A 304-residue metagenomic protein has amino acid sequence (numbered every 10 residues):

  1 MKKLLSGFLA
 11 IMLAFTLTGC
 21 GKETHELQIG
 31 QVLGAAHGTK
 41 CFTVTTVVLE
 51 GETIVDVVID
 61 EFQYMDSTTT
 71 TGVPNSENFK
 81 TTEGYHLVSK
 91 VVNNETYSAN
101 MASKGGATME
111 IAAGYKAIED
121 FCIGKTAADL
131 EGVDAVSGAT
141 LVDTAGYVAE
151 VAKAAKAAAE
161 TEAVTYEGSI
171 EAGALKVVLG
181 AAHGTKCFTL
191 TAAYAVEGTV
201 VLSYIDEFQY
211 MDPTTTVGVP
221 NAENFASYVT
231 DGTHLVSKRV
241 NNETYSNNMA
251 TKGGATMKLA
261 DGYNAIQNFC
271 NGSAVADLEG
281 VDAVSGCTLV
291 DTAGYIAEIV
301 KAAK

Functional and structural regions predicted by a protein language model:
M1-I11: Positively charged n-region of N-terminal signal peptides that target proteins for export
S6, G21-H25: Short, surface-exposed loop and linker segments with low hydrophobicity and enrichment for Pro/Ser/Thr
T16-G19: C-terminal motif of bacterial Sec signal peptides marking the signal peptidase cleavage site
T24-I29, L33-G173, A181-K304: Active-site- and interface-proximal helix/loop "cap" or "latch" segments in soluble metabolic and energy-transducing
